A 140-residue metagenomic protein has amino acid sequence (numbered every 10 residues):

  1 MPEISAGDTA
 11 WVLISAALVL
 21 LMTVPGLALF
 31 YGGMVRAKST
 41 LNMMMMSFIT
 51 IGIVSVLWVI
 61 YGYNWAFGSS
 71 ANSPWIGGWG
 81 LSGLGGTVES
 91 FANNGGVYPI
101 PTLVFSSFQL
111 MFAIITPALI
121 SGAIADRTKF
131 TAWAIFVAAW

Functional and structural regions predicted by a protein language model:
M1-W140: Hydrophobic alpha-helical transmembrane bundles of multi-pass membrane proteins
